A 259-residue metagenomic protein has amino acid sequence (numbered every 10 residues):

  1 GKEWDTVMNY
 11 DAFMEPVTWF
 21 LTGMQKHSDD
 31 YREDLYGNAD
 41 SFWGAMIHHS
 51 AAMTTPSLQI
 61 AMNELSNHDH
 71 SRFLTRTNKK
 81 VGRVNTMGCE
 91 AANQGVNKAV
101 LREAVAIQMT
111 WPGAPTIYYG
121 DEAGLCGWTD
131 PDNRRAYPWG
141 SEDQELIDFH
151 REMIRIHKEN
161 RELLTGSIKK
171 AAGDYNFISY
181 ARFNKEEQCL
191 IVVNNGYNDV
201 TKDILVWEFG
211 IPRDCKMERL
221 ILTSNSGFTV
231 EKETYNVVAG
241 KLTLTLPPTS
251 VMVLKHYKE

Functional and structural regions predicted by a protein language model:
G1-P56, A61, I107, G124-E152 (+3 more regions): Active-site-proximal helices and loops of the catalytic beta/alpha 8
D34-G44, H49, V81-L101: Aromatic-anchored helix/helix-loop segment that forms the rim or "lid" of small-molecule/cofactor binding pockets
Q59, N63-E90, V105-D143: Aromatic/acidic polysaccharide-binding cleft in carbohydrate-active enzymes
P115-Y119, R161-S167: Acidic/polar loop patches that form or flank catalytic/metal-binding clefts of enzymes that bind anionic ligands
G166-E187: Surface beta-strand/loop "capping" patches
V192-G196: Asparagine-centered strand-capping/turn motif at beta-strand->loop junctions
E218-A239: Solvent-exposed beta-strand/loop surfaces of large extracellular or lumenal domains
E233-E259: C-terminal beta-strand-rich structural cap/linker in extracellular carbohydrate-active enzymes
